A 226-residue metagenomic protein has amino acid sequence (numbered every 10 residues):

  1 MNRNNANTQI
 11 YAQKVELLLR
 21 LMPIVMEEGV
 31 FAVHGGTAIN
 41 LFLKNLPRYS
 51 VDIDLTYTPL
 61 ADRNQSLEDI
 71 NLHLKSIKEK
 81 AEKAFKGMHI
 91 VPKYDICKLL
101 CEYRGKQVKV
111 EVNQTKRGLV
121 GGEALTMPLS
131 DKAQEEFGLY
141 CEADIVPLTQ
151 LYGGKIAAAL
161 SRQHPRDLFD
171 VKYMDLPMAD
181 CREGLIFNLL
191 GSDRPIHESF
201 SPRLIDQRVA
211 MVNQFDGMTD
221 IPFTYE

Functional and structural regions predicted by a protein language model:
M1-F31, L41-Y49, I53, Y57-E226: Structured mid-to-C-terminal alpha-helical surface segments
G36: Active-site glycine-centered loops adjacent to acidic/histidine catalytic or metal-binding residues that shape
